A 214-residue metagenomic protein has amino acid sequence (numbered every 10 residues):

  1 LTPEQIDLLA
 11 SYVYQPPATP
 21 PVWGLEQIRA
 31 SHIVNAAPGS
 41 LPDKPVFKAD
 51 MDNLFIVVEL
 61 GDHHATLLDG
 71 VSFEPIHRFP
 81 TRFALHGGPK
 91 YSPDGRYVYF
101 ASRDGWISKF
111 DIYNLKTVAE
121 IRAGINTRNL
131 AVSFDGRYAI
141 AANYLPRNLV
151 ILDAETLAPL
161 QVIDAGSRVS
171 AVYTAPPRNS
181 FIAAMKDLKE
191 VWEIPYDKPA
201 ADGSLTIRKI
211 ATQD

Functional and structural regions predicted by a protein language model:
L1-D214: Predominantly soluble domains enriched in secretory-pathway, periplasmic, or organellar proteins
